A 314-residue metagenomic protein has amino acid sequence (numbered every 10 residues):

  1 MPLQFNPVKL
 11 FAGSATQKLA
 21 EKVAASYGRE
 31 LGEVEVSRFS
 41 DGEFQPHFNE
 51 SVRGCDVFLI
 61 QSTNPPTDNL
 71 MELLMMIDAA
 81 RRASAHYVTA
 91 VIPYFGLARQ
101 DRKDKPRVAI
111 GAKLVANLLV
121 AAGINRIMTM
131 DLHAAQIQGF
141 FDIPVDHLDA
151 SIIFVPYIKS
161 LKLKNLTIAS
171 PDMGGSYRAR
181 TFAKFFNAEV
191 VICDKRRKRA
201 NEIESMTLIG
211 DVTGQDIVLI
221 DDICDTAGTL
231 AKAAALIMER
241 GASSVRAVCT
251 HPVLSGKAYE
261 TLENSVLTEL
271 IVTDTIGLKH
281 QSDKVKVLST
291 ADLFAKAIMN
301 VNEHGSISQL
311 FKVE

Functional and structural regions predicted by a protein language model:
M1-E314: PRPP-associated nucleotide enzymes
